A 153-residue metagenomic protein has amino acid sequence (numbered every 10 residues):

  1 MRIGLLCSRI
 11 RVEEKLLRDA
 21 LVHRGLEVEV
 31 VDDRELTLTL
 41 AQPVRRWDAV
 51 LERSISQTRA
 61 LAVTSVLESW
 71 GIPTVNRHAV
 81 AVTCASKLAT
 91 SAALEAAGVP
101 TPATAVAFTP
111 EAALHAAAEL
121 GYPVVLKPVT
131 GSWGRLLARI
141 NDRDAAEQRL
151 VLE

Functional and structural regions predicted by a protein language model:
M1-V80, C84-A85, A89: ATP-binding N-terminal substructure of ATP-dependent carboxylate-amine bond-forming enzymes
I3, C7, P43, E68-G71 (+1 more regions): Active-site nucleotide/adenylate-binding loops and adjacent lid/helix of ATP-dependent enzymes
